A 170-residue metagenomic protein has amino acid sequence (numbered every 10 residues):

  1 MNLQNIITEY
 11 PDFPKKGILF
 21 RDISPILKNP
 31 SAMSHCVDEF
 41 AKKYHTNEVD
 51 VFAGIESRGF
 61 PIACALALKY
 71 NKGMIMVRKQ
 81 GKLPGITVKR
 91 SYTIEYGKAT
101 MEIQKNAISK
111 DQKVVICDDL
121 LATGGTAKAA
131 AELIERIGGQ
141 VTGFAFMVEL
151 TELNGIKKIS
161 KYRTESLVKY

Functional and structural regions predicted by a protein language model:
M1-V51, A99: Active-site-facing substrate-recognition patch
N5-I6, A129-Y170: PRPP-dependent phosphoribosyltransferase catalytic core
G17, F52, M74, F144: Residue-level signature of catalytic and energy-coupling elements of molecular machines, predominantly ATP/GTP-dependent
D50, Q112, T142: Conserved acidic residues
P61-Y70: Short Gly/Thr/Asp-enriched flexible loops that form oxyanion-binding sites at enzyme active sites
Y70-N71, S91-E95, S160-R163: Short, hinge-like loop/turn segments at secondary-structure boundaries
I75-V114: Short, glycine/charge-rich flexible loops or terminal/linker lids adjacent to PRPP-binding catalytic cores
D119, G124: Conserved G/P- and acidic residue-centered "switch" motifs that form tight phosphate/ATP-binding loops in soluble
